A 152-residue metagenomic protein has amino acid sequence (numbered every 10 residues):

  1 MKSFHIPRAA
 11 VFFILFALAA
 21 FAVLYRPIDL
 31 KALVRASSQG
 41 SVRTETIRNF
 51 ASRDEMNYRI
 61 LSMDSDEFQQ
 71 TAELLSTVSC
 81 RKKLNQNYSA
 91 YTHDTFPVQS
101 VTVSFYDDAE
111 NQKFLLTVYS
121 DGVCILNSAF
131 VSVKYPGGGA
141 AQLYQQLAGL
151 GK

Functional and structural regions predicted by a protein language model:
S3-K152: Function-determining sites in protein domains
